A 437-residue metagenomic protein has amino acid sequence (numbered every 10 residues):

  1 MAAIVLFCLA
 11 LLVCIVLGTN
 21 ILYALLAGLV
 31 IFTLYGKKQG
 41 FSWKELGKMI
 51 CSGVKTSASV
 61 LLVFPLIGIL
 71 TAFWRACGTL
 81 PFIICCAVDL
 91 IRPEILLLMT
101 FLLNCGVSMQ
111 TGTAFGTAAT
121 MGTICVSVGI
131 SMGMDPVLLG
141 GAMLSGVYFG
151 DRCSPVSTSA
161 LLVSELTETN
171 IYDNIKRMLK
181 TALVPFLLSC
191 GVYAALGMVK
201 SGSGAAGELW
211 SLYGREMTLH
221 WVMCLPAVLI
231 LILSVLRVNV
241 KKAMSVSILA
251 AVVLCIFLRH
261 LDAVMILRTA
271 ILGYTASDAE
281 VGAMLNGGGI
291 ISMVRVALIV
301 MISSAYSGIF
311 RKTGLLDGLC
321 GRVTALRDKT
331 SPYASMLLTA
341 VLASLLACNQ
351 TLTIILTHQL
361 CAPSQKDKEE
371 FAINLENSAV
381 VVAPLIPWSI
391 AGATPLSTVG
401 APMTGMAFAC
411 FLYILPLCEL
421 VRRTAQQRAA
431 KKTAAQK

Functional and structural regions predicted by a protein language model:
M1-L11, T19-Q39, L61-I67, L98 (+6 more regions): Hydrophobic mid-bilayer segments of alpha-helices in multi-pass membrane transport proteins, especially secondary
C14-L25, C51-K55, A87-R92, K176 (+3 more regions): Interfacial loop-to-helix junctions that mark the boundaries of transmembrane helices in multi-pass membrane
G40-I130, A279-Q359: Membrane-embedded alpha-helical segments and adjacent helix-loop junctions characteristic of multi-pass solute
F115, G150-L162, I355-P363: Short helical (or helix-break) motifs at transmembrane helix termini and adjacent helical loops in multi-pass membrane
V126-L138, V399-T404: Helix-coil boundary and interhelical linker segments in multi-pass alpha-helical membrane proteins
A142-M143, Y148-V156, F186-G202: Transmembrane-helix bundle segments that line or gate the permeation/cavity pathway in multi-pass membrane proteins
L162-Y172, L196-L229, A250, L254-S277 (+2 more regions): Transmembrane alpha-helical segments and their short flanking loops that form helix-hairpins/helix-helix interfaces
L166-F186, R327-K437: C-terminal transmembrane helix pair
